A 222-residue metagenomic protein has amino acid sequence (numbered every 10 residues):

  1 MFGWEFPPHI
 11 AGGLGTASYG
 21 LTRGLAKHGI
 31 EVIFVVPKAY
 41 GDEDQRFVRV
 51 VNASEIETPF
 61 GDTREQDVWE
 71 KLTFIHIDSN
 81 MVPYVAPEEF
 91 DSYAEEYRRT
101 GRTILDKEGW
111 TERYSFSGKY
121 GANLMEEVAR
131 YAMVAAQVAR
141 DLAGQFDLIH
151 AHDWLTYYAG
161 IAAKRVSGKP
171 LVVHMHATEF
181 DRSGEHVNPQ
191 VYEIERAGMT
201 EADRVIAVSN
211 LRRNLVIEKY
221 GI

Functional and structural regions predicted by a protein language model:
E5-A17, D42-E43: A short, glycine/small-residue-rich beta-strand->loop->alpha-helix junction that serves as a flexible
G15-A26: Short amphipathic alpha-helix
A17, P37, H152-D153, A207-S209: Replace "coordinates the UDP/GDP/TDP-sugar" with "coordinates nucleotide-activated sugar donors
I33-A139: A conserved catalytic-core segment of Leloir-type glycosyltransferases
V128-V134, P170-V172, F180-A197: Nucleotide-sugar donor phosphate/pyrophosphate-binding loop at the beta->alpha transition of glycosyltransferases
Q137-A143, N188-V205: Membrane-proximal helix-turn-helix segments that form the acceptor-binding/catalytic region of lipid-linked
L148-H150, Y157, I161-R182, E195 (+1 more regions): Active-site proximal beta-strand in glycosyltransferases
T200-I222: A short, active-site helix/loop in glycosyltransferases that binds the activated sugar's phosphate group
